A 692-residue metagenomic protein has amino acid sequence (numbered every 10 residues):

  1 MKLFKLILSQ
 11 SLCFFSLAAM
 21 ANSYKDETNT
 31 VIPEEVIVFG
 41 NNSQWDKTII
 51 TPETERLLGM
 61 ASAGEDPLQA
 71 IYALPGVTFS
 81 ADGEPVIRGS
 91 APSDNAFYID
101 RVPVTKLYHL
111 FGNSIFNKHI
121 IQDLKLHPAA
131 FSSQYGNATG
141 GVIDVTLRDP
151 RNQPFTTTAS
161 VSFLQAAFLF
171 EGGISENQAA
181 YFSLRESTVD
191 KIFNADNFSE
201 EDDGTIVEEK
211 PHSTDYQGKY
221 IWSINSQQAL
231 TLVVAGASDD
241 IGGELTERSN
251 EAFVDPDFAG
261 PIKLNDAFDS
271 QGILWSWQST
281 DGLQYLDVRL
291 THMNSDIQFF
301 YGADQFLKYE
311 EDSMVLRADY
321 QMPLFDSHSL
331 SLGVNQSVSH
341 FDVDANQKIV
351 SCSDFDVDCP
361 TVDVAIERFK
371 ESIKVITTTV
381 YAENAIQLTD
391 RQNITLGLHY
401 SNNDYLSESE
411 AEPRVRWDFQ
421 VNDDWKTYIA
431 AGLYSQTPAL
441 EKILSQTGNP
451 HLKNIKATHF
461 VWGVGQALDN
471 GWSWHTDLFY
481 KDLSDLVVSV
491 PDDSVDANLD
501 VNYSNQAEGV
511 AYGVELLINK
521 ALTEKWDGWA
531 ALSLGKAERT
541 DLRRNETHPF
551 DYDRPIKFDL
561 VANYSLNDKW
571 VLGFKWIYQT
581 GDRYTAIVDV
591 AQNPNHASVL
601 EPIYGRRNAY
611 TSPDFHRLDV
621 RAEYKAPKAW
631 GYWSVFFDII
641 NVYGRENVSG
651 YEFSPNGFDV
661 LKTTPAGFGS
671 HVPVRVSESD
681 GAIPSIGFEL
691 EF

Functional and structural regions predicted by a protein language model:
N22-M60, P92: Short, acidic, small-residue-rich periplasmic hinge/interaction motif at the N-terminus of Gram-negative outer-membrane
P67-A70, P85-V86, F111-S114, L126-T157 (+1 more regions): N-terminal periplasmic accessory domains that precede and gate Gram-negative outer-membrane beta-barrel machines
V102-P128, G218: Short acidic/polar hinge/loop motifs at secondary-structure boundaries that mediate gating or recognition
S162-E186, D202-G242, K263-L286, M322-L330: Transmembrane beta-barrel wall of Gram-negative outer-membrane proteins
D296, A345-Q347, S351-C359, D404 (+5 more regions): Surface-exposed extracellular loop regions of Gram-negative outer-membrane beta-barrel proteins, predominantly
V315-R317, R368-I373, K453, S473-A531 (+2 more regions): Outer membrane beta-barrel strand-and-loop segments of large Gram-negative receptors, especially TonB-dependent
Q387-N393, Y480, S504-V588: Gram-negative outer-membrane beta-barrel transporters
G528, K569, Y578-A597, P613-D619 (+1 more regions): C-terminal beta-signal and adjacent terminal beta-strands/loops of Gram-negative outer-membrane beta-barrel proteins
